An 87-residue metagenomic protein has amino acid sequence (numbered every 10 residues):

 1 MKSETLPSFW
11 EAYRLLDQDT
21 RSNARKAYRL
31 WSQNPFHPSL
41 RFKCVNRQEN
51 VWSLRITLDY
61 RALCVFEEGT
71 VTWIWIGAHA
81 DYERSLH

Functional and structural regions predicted by a protein language model:
M1-A27: Arg/Lys-rich, positively charged N-terminal/basic patches that mediate binding to nucleic acids
K2-E4, L15-Q18, I56-H87: Enriched for short, Lys/Arg-rich terminal
S3, R25, F36-S39, I76: Non-catalytic, surface-exposed connector residues within folded enzymatic/regulatory domains
P7-S8, R47-Q48, F66-E68: Short glycine-enriched loop/turn motifs at secondary-structure junctions
W10, Y28-W31, W52, W73-W75: Tryptophan-centered motif/residue detector
S22-L30, V45-Q48, A80, R84: Short, charge- and proline-biased low-complexity linear segments that act as flexible interaction/docking motifs
R29-L54: A short, surface-exposed loop/turn module that caps and links secondary-structure elements
